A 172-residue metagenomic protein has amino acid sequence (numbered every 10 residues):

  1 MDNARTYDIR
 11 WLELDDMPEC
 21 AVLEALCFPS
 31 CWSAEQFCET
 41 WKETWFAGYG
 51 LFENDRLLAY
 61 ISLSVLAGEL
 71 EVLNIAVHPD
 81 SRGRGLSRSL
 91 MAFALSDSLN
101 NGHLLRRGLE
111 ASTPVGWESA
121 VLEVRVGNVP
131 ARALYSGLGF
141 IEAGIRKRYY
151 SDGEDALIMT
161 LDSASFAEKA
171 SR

Functional and structural regions predicted by a protein language model:
D2, Y7, W11-R82, R88-G108 (+2 more regions): Acetyl-CoA-dependent GNAT
N3, E118-V121, R125-R132, L138 (+1 more regions): C-terminal "cap" of GNAT-fold acetyltransferases
E19, A133-L134: Well-formed, non-transmembrane alpha-helical positions, independent of function
A143-I145: Beta-hairpin "wing" of winged helix-turn-helix
